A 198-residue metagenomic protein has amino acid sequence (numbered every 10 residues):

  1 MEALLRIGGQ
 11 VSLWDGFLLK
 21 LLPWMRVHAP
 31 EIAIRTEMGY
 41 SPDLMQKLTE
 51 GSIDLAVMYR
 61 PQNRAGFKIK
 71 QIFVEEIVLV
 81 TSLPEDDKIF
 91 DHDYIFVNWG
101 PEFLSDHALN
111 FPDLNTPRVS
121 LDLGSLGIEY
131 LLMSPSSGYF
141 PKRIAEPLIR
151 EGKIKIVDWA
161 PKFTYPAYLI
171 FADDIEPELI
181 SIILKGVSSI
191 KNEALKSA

Functional and structural regions predicted by a protein language model:
E2-R64: Central regulatory/effector-binding core of bacterial HTH transcription factors
L4-G8, A56, I95, G138 (+1 more regions): Short, well-ordered beta-strand segments
F17, F90-D93, I175-S189: Short amphipathic alpha-helical coupling segments at ligand-binding clamshell hinges and other catalytic/signaling
G39-H92, I144: Acidic, Gly/Pro-rich loop/turn segments at junctions of secondary structure
Y40, D122-L123, P141: Short loop/turn segments at beta->alpha junctions
R64-Q71, E75, L131-I175, S181-K185: Beta-alpha-beta core module
F90-R118, D122-G124: Secondary-structure junction motif
S188-A198: Periplasmic-binding protein-like
